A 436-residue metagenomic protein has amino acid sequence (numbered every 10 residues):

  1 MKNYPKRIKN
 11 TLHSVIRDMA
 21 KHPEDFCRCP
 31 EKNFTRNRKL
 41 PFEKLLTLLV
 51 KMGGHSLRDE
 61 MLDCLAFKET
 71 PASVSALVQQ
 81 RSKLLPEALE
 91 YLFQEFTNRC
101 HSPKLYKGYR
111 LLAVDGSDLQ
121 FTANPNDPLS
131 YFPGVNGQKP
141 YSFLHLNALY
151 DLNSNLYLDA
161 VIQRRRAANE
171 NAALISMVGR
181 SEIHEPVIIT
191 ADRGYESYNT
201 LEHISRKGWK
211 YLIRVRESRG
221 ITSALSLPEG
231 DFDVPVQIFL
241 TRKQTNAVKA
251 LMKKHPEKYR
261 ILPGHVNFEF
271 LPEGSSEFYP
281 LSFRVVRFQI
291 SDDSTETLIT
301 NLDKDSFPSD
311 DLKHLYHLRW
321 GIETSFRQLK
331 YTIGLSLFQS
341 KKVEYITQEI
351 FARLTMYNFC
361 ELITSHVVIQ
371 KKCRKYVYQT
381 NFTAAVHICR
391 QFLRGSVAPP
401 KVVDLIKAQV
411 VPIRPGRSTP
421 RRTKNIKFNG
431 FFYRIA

Functional and structural regions predicted by a protein language model:
M1-H55, E60-D63, K68, A72 (+6 more regions): Single, function-defining residue in the core of a domain
E87-H101: Short Lys/Arg-enriched helix C-cap and helix-to-coil transition segments that create basic nucleic-acid-contact patches
R110-L112: Conserved beta-strand elements of the Class I
F132: Extracytosolic and intramembrane catalytic regions of membrane-associated proteins in envelope/secretory systems
